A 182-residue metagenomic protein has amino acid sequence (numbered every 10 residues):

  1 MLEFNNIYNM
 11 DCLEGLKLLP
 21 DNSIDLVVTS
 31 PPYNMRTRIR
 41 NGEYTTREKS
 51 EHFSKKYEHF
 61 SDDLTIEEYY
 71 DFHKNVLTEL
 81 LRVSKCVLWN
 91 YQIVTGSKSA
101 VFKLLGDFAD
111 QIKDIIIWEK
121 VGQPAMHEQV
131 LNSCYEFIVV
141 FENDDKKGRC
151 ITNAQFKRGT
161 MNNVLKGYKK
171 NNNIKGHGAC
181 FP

Functional and structural regions predicted by a protein language model:
L2-P182: Core catalytic lobe of class I
